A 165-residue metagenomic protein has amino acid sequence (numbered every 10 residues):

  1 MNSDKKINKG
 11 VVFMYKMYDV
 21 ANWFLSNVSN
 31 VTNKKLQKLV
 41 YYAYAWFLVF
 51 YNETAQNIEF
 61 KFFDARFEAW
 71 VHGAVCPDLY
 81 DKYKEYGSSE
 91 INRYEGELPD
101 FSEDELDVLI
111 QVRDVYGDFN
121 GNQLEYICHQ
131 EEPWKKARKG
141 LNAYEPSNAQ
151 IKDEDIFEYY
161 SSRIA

Functional and structural regions predicted by a protein language model:
M1-A165: Domain-edge interaction signal
